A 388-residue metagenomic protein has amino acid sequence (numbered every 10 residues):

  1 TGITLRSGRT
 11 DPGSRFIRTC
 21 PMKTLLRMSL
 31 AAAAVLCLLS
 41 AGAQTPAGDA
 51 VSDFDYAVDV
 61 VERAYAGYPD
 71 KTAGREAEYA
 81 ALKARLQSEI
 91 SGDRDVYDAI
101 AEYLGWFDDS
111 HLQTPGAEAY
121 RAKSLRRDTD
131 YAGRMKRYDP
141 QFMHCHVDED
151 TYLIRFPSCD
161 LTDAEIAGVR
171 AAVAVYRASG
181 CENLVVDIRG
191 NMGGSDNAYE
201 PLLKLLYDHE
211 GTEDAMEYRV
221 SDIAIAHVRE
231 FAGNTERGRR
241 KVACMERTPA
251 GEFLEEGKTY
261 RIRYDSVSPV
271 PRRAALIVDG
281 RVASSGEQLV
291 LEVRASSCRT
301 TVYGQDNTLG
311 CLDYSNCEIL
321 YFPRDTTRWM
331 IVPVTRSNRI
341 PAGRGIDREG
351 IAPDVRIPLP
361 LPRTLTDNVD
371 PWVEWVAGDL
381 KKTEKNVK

Functional and structural regions predicted by a protein language model:
T1, R9-P21: Short, Lys/Arg-enriched N-terminal segments with co-localized hydrophobic residues within the first ~10-30 amino acids
C20-L30: Bacterial N-terminal signal peptides that target proteins for export
S29-C37: Bacterial N-terminal signal peptides
A43-R237, K241-A243, T259, V270-A275 (+5 more regions): Flexible, low-complexity junctional segments that flank or bridge functional domains
R273-A295, T300-G310: Extended C-terminal subregions enriched in glycine
T335-D367: Active-site rim recognition segments
